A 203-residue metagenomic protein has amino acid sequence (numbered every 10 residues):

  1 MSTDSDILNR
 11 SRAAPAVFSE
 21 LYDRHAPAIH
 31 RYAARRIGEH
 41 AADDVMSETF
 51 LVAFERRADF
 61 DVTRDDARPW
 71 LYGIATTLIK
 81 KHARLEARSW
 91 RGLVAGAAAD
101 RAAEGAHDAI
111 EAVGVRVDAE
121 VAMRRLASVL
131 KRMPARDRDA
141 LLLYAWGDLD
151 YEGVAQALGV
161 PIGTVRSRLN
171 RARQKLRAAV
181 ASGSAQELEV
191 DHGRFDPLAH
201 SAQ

Functional and structural regions predicted by a protein language model:
M1-A28, R35, D196-Q203: N-terminal module of bacterial RNA polymerase sigma factors
S2, A99-S128, H200-S201: Acidic, proline/glycine-rich intrinsically disordered inter-domain spacer in sigma factors
R12-E20, H30-E48, D59-T63: Short, charged helix-capping/linker segments at alpha-helix termini
D44-L51, E55, D65-T77: Structural recognition of an alpha-helix C-terminal capping motif at a helix-to-coil junction
E55-V62, G73-A95, A119, R171: Arg/Lys-rich amphipathic alpha helix in sigma70-family domain 2
H82-I110, A185-E189: Short, basic/polar amphipathic helix motif occurring as a linker/hinge flanking DNA-binding modules in transcription
A127-D139, Y144-T164, A178: Helix-turn-helix DNA-binding module
S128, Q156-A157, Q174-Q203: C-terminal edge and immediately downstream basic/flexible tail or linker adjoining helix-turn-helix-like DNA-binding
